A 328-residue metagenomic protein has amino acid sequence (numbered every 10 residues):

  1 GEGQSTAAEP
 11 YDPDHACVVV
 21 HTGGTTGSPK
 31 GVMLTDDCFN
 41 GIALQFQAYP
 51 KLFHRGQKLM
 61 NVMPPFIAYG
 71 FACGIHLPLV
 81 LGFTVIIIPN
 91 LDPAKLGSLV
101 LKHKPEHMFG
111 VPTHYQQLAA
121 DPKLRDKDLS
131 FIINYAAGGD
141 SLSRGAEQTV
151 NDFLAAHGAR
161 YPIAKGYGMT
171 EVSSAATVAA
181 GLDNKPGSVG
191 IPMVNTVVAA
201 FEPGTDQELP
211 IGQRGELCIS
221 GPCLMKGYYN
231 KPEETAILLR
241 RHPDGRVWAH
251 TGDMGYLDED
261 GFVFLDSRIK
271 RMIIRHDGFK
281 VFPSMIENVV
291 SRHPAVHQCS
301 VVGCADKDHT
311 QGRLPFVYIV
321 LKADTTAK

Functional and structural regions predicted by a protein language model:
G1-H21, S28, K51-K58: Conserved pre-ATP/AMP-binding loop-to-beta segment of ANL
P13, V18, V32-H54, V62 (+2 more regions): Conserved structural elements of the adenylate-forming
A16, H21-T25, M33, L59 (+7 more regions): Conserved S/T- and glycine-rich ATP-binding loop of Class I adenylate-forming
N40-K58, F66-F109, Q117, D121-P122: Conserved AMP-binding/adenylation subdomain of ANL enzymes
P105-G110, A119-P186, V197: Gly/Ser/Thr-rich phosphate-binding loop
M108, G221, K226-G227, I237 (+2 more regions): AMP-binding/adenylate-forming catalytic core of the ANL superfamily
I191-N195, Q207-R240, F279-V281: Conserved ATP/PPi-binding loop(s) of AMP-dependent carboxylate-activating enzymes
A199-I219, R241, Y256-D260, T326-K328: Conserved beta-loop-beta connector loops within the AMP-binding
